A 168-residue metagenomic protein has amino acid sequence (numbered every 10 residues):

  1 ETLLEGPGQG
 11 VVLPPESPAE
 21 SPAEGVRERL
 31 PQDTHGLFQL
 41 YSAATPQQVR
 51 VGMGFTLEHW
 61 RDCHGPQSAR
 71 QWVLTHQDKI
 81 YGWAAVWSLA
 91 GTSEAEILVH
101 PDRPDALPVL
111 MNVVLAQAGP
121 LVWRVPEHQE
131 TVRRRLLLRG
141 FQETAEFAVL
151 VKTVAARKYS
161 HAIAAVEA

Functional and structural regions predicted by a protein language model:
E1-G91: Amide-forming acyltransferase catalytic core, primarily the GNAT-like/NAT-type and related acyltransferase folds
E1-P18, V122-A168: Active-site/acyl-donor-binding loops of N-acyltransferases
F55, V113, V149-T153: Short, surface-exposed, polar/charged, turn-prone segments marking secondary-structure boundaries
E58, R103, E167-A168: Short amphipathic alpha-helical linker/capping segments at the junctions of internal repeats and modular domains
W60-D62, D105-A106, A118, E146-F147 (+1 more regions): Short, intrinsically disordered/low-complexity patches at protein termini and at juxtamembrane boundaries
G91-Q142: Acyl-donor binding region in acyl/amide transferases
